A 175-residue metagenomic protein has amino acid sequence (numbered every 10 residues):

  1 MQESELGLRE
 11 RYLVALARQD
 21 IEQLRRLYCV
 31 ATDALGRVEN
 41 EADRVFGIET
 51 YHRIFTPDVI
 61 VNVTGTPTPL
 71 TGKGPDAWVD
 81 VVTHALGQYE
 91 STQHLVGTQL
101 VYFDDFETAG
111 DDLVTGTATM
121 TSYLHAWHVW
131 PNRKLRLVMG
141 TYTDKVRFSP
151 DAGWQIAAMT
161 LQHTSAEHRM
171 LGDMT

Functional and structural regions predicted by a protein language model:
M1-R53: Short, low-complexity N-terminal intrinsically disordered segments enriched in polar/charged residues
Q2-R9, G87-T175: A beta-strand edge to alpha-helix "cap/lid" segment located at domain peripheries
T32-G36, L86, H128: Structural motif corresponding to the C-terminal cap of alpha-helices
V38-N40, P69, V129-R133: A generic structural signal for short coil/turn motifs at secondary-structure boundaries
E41, N62-T64, A157: Short, hydrophobic secondary-structure boundary micro-motifs
V45-Y123: A solvent-exposed, acidic/Ser-Thr-rich amphipathic alpha-helical stretch
